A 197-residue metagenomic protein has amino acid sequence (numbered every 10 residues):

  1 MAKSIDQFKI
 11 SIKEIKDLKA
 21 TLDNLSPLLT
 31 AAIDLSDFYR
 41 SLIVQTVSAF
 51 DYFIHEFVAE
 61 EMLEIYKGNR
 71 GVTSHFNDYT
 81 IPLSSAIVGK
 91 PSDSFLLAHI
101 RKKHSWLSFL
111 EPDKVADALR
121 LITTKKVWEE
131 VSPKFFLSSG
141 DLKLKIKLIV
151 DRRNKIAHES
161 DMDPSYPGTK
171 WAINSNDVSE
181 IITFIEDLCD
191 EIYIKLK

Functional and structural regions predicted by a protein language model:
M1-I43, E56, S74-H75: Charged alpha-helical initiation segments
M1-S4, F8-S11, D51, G89 (+3 more regions): Intrinsic-disorder-associated interaction segments
K3, A31-T46, F50, D141-L144 (+2 more regions): Conserved aromatic-histidine-acidic binding/catalytic patches
K9-I12, K16, I43, V47 (+7 more regions): Generic structural concept
A20, N24, D51-M62, D151-S165 (+1 more regions): Charged/polar positions within long, soluble alpha-helices
D23-D34, V131-L137, D163-P164: Short, charged/polar, low-complexity loop and linker segments that flank or interrupt alpha-helical bundles
Q45-T46, Y52-L142, I146: Helix-loop junctions and short alpha-helical segments
R120-K155, T169-K197: Amphipathic, Lys/Arg-enriched alpha-helical patches that create a basic surface for binding polyanionic ligands
